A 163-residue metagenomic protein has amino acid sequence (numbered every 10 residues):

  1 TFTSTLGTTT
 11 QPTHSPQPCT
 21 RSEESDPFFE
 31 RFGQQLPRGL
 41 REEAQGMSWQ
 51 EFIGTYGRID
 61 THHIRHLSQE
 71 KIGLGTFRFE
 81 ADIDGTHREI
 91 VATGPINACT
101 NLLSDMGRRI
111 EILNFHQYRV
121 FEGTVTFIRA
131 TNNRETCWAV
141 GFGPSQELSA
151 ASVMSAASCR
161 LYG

Functional and structural regions predicted by a protein language model:
T1-N132: Terminal or standalone catalytic/regulatory effector modules within metabolic enzymes and repeat proteins
T131-G163: Mixed-charge, glycine-accented linear interaction segment located at domain edges/termini
